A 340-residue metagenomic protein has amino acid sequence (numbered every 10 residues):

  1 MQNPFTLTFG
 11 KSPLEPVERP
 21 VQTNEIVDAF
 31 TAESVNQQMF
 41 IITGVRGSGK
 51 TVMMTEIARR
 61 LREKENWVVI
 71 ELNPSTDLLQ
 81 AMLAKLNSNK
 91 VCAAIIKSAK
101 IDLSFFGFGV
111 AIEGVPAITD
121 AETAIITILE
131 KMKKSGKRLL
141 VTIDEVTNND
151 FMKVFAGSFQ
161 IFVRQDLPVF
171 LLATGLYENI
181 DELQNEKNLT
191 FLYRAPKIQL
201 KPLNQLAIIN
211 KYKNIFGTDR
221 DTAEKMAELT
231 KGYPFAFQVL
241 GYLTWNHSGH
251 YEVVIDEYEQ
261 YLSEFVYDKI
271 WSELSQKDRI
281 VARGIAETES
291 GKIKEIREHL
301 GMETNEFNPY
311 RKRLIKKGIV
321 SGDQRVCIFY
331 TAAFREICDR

Functional and structural regions predicted by a protein language model:
M1-F40, R340: A short, basic N-terminal segment
Q2-P4, S263-R340: C-terminal leucine-rich, beta-strand-based interaction scaffolds used for sensing/assembly
V35-E56: Walker A/P-loop nucleotide-binding motif
F40-I41, T55, R59-D77: Conserved catalytic segments around the Walker B and adjacent sensor/switch elements of P-loop NTPase domains
G114-E178, E186: Conserved Walker B catalytic segment
E178-A195: Short regulatory helix/loop adjacent to the ATP-binding pocket of P-loop NTPases
A195-T222: Conserved small helical "lid"/interfacial subdomain of P-loop NTPases
F216-Y267, G322-Q324: Amphipathic alpha-helical "lid/sensor" segments that cap RecA-like P-loop NTPase cores
